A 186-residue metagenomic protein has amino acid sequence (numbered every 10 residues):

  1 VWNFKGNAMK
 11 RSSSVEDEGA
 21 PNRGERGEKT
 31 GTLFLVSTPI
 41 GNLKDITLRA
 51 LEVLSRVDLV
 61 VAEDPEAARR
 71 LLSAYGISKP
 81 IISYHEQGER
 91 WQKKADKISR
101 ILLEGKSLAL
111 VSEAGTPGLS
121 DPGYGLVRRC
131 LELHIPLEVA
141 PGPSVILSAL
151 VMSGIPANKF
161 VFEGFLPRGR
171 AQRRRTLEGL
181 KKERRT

Functional and structural regions predicted by a protein language model:
W2, K10-G19, T30-T32, S148-T186: Beta-strand/loop-alpha-helix module characteristic of Rossmann-like adenine-cofactor folds
K10-Q87: Glycine-rich, flexible N-terminal cofactor/catalytic loop recognition
A50-R56, K97, I101, L126-L133 (+1 more regions): Catalytic-core regions built around general acid/base machinery
L54-V60, I135-L137, T186: Short active-site oxyanion
A74-S78, K97, G123-Y124: Glycine-rich loop at the start of a catalytic domain that most often binds anionic cofactors/ligands
Y84-R90, L166-G169: Conserved helicase motor
E89-I98: Glycine-rich, highly charged phosphate/nucleotide-binding loops
L103-E163: Short glycine-cluster motifs
